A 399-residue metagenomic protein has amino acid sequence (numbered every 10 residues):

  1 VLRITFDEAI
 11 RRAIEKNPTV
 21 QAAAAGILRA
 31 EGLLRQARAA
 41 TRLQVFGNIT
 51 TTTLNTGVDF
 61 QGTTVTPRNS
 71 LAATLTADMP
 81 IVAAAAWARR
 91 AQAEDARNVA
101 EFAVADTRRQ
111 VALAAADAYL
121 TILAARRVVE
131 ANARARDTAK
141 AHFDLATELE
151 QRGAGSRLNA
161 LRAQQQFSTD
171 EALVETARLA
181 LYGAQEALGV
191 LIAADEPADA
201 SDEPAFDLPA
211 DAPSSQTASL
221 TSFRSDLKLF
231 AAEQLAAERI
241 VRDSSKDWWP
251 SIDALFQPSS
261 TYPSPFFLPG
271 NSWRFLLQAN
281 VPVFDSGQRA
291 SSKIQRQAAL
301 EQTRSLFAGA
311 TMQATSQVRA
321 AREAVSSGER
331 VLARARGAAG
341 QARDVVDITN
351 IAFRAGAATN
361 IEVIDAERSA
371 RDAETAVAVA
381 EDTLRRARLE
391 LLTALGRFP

Functional and structural regions predicted by a protein language model:
V1, N48-I81, D199-P213, R242 (+1 more regions): Small/polar, glycine/serine/threonine/aspartate-rich low-complexity segments that form flexible
V1-F46, M79, E94, A154 (+8 more regions): Bacterial Sec-pathway N-terminal export signals of envelope proteins
A9, K16, A23, M79 (+23 more regions): Amphipathic alpha-helical coiled-coil segments and their boundaries
R11-Q21, L28-L43, T74-Q92, F102-R109 (+8 more regions): A glycine-/polar-enriched beta->alpha junction
A39, T169-E196, G337-R397: Short segments within alpha-helical structural elements
R108-F223, A321-A324, G328, I351 (+2 more regions): Periplasmic alpha-helical coiled-coil/stalk elements that build and connect Gram-negative outer-membrane
